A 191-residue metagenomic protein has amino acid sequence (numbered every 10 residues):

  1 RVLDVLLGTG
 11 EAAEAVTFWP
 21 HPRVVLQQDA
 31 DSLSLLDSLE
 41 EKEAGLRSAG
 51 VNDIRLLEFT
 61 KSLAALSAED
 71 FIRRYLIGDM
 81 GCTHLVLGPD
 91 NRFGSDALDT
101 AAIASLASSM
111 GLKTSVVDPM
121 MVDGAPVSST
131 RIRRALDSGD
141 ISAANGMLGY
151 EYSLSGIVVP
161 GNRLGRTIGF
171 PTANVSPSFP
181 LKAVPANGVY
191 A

Functional and structural regions predicted by a protein language model:
R1-A191: Nucleotidyltransferase catalytic core that binds NTPs
